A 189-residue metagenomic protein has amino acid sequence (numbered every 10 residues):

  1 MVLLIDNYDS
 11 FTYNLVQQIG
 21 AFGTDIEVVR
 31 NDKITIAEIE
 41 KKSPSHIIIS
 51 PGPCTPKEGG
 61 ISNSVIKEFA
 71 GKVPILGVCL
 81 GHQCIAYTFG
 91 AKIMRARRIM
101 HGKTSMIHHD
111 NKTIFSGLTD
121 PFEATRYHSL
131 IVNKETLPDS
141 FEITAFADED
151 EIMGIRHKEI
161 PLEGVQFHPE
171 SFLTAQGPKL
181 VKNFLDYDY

Functional and structural regions predicted by a protein language model:
M1-L3: Extreme N-terminal starter segment of soluble prokaryotic enzymes
T12: Active-site-adjacent helical/loop segments in soluble small-molecule enzymes
V16-D25: Two-component/phosphorelay signaling modules centered on CheY-like receiver
D25-N31: Short hydrophobic/Thr-rich beta-strand motif most characteristic of the beta2 strand and flanking loop of CheY-like
T35-S43: Short amphipathic alpha-helix with an adjacent loop that forms part of the alpha/beta core around
P44-G117, V181-K182: Cysteine-nucleophile active-site neighborhood
T113-I160: Catalytic beta-strand/loop cores that center a nucleophilic Ser/Cys/Thr and support acyl-enzyme chemistry
F172-Y189: Acyltransferase
